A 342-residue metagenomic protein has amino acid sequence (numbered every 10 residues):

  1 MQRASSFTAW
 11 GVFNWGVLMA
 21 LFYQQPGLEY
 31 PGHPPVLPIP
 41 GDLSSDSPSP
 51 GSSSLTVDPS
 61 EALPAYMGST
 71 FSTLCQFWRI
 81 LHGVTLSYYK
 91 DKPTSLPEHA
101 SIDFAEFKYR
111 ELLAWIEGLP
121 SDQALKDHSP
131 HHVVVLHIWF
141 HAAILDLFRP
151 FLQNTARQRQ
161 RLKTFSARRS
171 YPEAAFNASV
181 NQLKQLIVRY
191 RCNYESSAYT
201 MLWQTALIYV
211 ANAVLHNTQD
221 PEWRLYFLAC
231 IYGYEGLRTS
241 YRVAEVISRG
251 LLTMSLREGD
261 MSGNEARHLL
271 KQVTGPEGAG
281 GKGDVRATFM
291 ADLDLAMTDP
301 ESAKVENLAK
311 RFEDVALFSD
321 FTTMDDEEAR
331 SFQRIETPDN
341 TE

Functional and structural regions predicted by a protein language model:
M1-H33, P59-A114, G118, Q123-L228: Extended, leucine-rich alpha-helical cores of fungal transcription factors
P26-V57: Short, flexible helix-coil linker/hinge segments at the edges of structured domains or between repeats
V36-D46, Q76, F107, R159-L162 (+1 more regions): Intrinsically disordered, low-complexity regions
V36-L43, S101-A105, N212, E235-T239 (+1 more regions): Eukaryote-specific, cytoplasm-facing alpha-helical/coiled-coil scaffolding segments in long proteins
L37, G41-L43, Q123, Q153 (+2 more regions): A generic alpha-helix propensity feature with a strong bias for hydrophobic helices
S53, A167, Y171, N217 (+1 more regions): C-terminal, low-complexity intrinsically disordered regions in eukaryotic proteins
